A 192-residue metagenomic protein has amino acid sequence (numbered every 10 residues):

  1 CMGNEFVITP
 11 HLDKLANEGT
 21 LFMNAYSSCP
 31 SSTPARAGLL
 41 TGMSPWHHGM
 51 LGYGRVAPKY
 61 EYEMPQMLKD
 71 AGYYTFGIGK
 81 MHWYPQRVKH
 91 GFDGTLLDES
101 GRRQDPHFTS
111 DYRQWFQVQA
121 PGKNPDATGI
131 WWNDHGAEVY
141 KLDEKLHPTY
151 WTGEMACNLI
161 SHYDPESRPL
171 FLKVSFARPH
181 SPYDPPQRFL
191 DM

Functional and structural regions predicted by a protein language model:
C1-M192: Formylglycine-dependent sulfatase
